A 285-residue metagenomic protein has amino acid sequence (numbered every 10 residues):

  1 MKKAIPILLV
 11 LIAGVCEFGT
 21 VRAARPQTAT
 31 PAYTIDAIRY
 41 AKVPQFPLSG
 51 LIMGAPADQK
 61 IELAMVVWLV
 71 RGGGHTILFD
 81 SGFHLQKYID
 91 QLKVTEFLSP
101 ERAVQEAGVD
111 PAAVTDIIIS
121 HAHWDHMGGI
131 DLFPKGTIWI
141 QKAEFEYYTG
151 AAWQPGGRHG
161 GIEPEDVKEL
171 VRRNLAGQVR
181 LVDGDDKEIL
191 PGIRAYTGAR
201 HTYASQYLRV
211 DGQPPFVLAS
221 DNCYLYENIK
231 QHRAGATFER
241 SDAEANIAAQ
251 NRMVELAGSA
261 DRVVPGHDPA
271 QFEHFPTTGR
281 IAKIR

Functional and structural regions predicted by a protein language model:
M1-A4: Positively charged n-region of N-terminal signal peptides that target proteins for export
P6-E17: Bacterial N-terminal signal peptides
G19-Q105, A113-D116, Q213-N222, Y226 (+3 more regions): Metallo-beta-lactamase
A24-T30, L98-V109, A113, A143-T197 (+1 more regions): Metallo-beta-lactamase
Y40-A41, S81-H84, A122, A143-E144 (+3 more regions): Active-site metal-binding loops of divalent metal-dependent hydrolases
V94-F97, S205-R285: Cap/insert and terminal regions of metallo-dependent hydrolase folds
V114-D125: Metallo-beta-lactamase
D131-P134: Short, conserved loop/helix-junction motifs that constitute active-site signature segments in enzyme catalytic cores
